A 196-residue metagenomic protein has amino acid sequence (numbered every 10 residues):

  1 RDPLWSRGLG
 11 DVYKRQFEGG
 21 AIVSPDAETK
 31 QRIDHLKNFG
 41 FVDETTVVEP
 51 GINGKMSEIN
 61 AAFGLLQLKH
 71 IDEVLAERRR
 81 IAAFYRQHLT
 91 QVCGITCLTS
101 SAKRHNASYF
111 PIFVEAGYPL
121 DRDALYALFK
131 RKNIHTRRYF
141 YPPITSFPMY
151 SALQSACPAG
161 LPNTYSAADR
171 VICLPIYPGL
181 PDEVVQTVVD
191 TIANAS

Functional and structural regions predicted by a protein language model:
R1-Y13: Single conserved hydrophobic/aromatic residue that forms the stacking wall/gate of nucleotide- or nucleobase-binding
F17-I22: Glycine-rich phosphate-binding loop of ATP-grasp-fold ATP-dependent ligases
P25-S196: PLP-dependent aminotransferase class I/II
